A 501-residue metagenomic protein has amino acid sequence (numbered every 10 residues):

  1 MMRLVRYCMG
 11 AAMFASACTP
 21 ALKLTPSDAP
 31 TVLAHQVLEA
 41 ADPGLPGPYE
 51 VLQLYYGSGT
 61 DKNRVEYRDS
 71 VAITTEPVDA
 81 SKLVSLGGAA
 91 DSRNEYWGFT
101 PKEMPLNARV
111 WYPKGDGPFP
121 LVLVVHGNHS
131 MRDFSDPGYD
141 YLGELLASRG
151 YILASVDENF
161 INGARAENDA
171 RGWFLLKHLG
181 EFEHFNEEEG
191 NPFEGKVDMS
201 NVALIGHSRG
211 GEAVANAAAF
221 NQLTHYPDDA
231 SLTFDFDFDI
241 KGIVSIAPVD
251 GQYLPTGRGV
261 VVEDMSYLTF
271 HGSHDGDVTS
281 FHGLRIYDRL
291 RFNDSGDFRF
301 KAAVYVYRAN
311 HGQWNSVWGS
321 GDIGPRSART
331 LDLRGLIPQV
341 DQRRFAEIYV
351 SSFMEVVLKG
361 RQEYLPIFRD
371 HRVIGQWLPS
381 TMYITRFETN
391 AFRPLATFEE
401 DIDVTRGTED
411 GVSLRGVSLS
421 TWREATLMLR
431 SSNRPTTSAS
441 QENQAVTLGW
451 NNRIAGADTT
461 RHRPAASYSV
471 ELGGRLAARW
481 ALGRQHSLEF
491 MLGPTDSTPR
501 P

Functional and structural regions predicted by a protein language model:
L22-A29, Q36-P43, R308-H311, V317-G474 (+2 more regions): Alpha/beta-hydrolase-fold serine-hydrolase catalytic core, especially in secreted/extracellular enzymes
L22-G117: Short conserved active-site loop signatures built around small residues
G115-G117, A166-E212, F220: Gly/Ser-rich "nucleophile elbow"/oxyanion-hole loop immediately N-terminal to the catalytic nucleophile in hydrolases
P118-G127: Short beta-strand element of the alpha/beta-hydrolase
F134-A154: Short amphipathic alpha-helix adjacent to the substrate-entry channel of hydrolases
A213-A217, V278: Hydrolases whose catalytic domains are alpha/beta-hydrolase-1, hotdog thioesterase, or metallo-beta-lactamase-like
H225-P248: A conserved short beta-strand
V260-Q339: Active-site-adjacent alpha-helix of alpha/beta-hydrolase-fold enzymes
